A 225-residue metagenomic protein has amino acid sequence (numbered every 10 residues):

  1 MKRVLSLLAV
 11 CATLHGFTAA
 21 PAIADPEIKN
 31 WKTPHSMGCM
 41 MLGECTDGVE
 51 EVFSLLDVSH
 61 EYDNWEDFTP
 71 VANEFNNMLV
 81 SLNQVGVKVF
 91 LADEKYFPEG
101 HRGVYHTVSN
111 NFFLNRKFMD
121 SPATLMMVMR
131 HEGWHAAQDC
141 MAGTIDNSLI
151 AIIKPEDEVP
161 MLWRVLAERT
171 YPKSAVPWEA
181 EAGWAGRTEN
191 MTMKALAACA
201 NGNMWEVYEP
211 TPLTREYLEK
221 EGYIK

Functional and structural regions predicted by a protein language model:
M1-L8: Bacterial N-terminal signal peptides that target proteins for export
L8-G16: Bacterial N-terminal signal peptides
G16-A24: Boundary at the C-terminal end of the N-terminal hydrophobic targeting segment
I23-D25, C39-V108: Auxiliary, metal-adjacent structural segments of Zn-dependent hydrolase domains
F112-M129: Short pre-active-site segment immediately N-terminal to the catalytic Zn-binding motif
G133-A151: Catalytic Zn2+-binding segment of zinc metalloproteases
N147-K225: Metalloprotease/metallohydrolase-associated module, dominated by Zn2+-dependent proteases
